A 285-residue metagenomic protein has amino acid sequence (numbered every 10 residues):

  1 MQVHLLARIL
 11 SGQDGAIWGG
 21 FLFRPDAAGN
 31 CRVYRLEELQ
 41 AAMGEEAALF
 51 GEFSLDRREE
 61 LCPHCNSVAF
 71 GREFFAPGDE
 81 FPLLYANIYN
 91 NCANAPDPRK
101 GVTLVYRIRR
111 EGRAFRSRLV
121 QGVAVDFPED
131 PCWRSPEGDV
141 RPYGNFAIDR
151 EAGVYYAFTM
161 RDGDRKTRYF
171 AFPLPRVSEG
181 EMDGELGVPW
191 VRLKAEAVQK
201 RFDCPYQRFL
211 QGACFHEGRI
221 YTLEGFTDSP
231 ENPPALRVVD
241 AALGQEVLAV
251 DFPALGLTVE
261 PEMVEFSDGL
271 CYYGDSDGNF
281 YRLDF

Functional and structural regions predicted by a protein language model:
Q2, M43-N66, R110-R141, E179-Q207 (+1 more regions): Surface-exposed loop and turn segments in beta-propeller and other repeat-based domains that flank or scaffold
H4-C31, Q211-G212, Y221: Beta-strand-rich domains and repeat architectures in extracellular enzymes and scaffolds, especially beta-propellers
R8-W18, L61-P82, P136-Y155, Y206-H216 (+1 more regions): Structural signature of eukaryotic scaffold interfaces centered on beta-propeller domains
G19, P25-A27, Y85-C92, A157-R161 (+2 more regions): Recurrent small/Gly-Pro-centered beta-turn motifs in extracellular repeat architectures
A28-E37, C92-R109, G163-P175, S229-V239 (+1 more regions): Structural motif
E80-A147, E151: Hydrophobic alpha-helical segments and helix pairs
A195-A241: Loop/turn-rich, solvent-exposed surfaces of beta-rich toroidal or solenoidal domains
E260-F285: Blade-level signature of beta-propeller repeat domains, shared across WD40, Kelch, NHL, RCC1 and BNR/Asp-box propellers
